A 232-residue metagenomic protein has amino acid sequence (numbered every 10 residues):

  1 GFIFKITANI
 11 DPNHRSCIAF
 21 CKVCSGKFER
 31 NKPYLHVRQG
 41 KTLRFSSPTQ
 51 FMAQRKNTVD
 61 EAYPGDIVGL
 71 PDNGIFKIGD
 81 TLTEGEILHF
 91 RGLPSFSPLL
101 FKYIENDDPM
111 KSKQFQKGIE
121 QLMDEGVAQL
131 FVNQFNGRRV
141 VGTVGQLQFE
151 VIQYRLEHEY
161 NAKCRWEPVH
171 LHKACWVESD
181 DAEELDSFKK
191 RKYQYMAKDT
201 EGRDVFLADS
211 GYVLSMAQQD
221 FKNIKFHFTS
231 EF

Functional and structural regions predicted by a protein language model:
G1-F101, Q116-K117, N136-R138, R191-Q194 (+2 more regions): Conserved nucleotide-binding/hydrolysis modules and their immediate coupling elements across P-loop/ASCE NTPase motors
I87-R203, L207, L214: Charged, conformationally dynamic linker/hinge segments that couple catalytic or nucleotide-dependent chemistry
